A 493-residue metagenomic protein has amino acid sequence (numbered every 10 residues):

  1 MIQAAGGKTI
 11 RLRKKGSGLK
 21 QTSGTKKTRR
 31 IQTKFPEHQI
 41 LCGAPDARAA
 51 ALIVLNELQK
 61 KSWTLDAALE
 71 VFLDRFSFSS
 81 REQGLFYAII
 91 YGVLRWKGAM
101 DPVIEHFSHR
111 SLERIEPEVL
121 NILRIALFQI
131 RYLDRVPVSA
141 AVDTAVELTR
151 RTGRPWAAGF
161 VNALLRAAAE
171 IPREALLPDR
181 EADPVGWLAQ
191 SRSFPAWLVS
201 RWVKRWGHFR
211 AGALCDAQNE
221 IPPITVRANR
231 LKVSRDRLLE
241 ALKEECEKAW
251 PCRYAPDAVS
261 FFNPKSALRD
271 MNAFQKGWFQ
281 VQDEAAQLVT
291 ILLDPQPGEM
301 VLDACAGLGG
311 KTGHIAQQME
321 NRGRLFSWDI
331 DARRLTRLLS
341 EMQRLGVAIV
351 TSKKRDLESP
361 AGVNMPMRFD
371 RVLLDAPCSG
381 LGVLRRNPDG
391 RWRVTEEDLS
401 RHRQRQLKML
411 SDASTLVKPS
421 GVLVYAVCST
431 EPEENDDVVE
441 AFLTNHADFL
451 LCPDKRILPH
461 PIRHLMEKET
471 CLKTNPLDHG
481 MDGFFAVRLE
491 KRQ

Functional and structural regions predicted by a protein language model:
M1-Q493: S-adenosylmethionine
